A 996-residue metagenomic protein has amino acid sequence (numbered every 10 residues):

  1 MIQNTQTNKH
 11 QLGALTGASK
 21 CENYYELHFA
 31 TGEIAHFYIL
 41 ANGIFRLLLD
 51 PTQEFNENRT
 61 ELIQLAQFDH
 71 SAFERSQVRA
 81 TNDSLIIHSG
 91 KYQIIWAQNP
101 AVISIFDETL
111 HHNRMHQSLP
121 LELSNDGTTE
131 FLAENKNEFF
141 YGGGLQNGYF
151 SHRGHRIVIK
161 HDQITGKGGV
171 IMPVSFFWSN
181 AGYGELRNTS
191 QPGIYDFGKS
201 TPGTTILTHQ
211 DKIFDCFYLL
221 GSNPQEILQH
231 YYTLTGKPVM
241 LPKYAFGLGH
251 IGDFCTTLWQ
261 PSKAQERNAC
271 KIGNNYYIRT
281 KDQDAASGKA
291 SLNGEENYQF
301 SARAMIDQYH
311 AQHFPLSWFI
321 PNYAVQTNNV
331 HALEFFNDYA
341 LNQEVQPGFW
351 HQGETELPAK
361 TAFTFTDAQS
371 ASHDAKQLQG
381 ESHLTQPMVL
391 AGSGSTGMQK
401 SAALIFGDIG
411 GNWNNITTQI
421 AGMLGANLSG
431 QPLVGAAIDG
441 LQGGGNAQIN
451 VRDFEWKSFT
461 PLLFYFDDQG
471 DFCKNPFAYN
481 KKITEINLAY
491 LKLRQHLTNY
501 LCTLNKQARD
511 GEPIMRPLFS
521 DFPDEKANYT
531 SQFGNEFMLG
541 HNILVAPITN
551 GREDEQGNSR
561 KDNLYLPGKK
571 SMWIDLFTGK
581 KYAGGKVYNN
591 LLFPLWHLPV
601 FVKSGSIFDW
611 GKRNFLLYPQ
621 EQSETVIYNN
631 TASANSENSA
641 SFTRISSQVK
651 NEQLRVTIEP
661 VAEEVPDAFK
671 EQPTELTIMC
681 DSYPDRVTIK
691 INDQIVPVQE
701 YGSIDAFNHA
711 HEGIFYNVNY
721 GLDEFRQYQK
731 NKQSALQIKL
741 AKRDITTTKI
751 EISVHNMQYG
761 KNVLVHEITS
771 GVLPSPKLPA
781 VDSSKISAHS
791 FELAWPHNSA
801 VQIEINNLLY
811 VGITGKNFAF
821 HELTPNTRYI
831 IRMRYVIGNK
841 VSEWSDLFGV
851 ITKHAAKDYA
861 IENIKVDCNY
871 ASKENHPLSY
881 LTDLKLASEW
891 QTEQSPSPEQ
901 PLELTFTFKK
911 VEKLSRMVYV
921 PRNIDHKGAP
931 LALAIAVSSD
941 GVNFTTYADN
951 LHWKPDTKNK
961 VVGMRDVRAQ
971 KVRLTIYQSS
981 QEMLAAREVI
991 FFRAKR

Functional and structural regions predicted by a protein language model:
I2-G17, H36-L85, S124-D126: A low-complexity, Ser/Thr/Gly/Pro-enriched, surface-exposed linker/loop concept that marks segments flanking
H28-A30, T52, H70-Q283, L292 (+2 more regions): Catalytic and substrate-binding clefts that recognize carbohydrates or anionic sugar/phosphate headgroups
L220-Q379, M388-S393, N427, I438: Substrate-binding cleft of carbohydrate-active enzyme catalytic domains
H373-G380, L384-M388, G394-L404, G422 (+6 more regions): Catalytic core of carbohydrate-active enzymes
V772-P774, P825, H854-A855, K885-T946 (+1 more regions): Aromatic, loop-rich ligand-recognition surfaces of beta-strand-rich domains
L773-H797, P825, S845-A856: Pro/Thr/Ser/Gly-rich low-complexity, intrinsically disordered linker/stalk tracts
L809-G815, N950-W953: Short beta-strand segments within Ig-like beta-sandwich modules, predominantly Fibronectin type-III
L823-G838: Beta-strand-rich modules
